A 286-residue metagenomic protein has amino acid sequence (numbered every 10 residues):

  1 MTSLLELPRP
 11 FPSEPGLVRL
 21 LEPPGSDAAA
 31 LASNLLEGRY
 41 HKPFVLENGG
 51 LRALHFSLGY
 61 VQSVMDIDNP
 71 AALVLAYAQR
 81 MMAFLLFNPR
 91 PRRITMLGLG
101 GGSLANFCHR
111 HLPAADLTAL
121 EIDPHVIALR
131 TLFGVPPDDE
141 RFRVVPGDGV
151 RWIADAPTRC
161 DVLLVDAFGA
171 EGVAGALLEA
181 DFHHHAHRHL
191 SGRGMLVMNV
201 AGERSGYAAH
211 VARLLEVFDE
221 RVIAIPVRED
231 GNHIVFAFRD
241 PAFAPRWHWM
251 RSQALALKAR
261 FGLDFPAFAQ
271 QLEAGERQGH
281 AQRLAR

Functional and structural regions predicted by a protein language model:
T2-E47, Q62-D68, H233-R286: SAM/dcSAM-binding transferase cores
T2-P10, L36, A71-R188, G192 (+2 more regions): The AdoMet/dcAdoMet-binding core of the Class I SAM-like
H41-L46, A53, G59-P91: Class I SAM-dependent methyltransferase Rossmann-like catalytic core, especially the SAM/SAH-binding loop
L46-G50, V227-E229: Short, ordered beta-strand-loop transition motifs
G59-S63, F168-E171, L196: A short, flexible beta-alpha/helix-coil linker loop
A114-D116, D139-R141, R193, D219-R221 (+1 more regions): A generic structural signal for alpha->beta connector loops
V173, G202-G206, F218, R277-R286: Alpha-helical subdomain
A180-A244: C-terminal substrate-binding/active-site "lid" region of AdoMet-derived donor-dependent transferases
